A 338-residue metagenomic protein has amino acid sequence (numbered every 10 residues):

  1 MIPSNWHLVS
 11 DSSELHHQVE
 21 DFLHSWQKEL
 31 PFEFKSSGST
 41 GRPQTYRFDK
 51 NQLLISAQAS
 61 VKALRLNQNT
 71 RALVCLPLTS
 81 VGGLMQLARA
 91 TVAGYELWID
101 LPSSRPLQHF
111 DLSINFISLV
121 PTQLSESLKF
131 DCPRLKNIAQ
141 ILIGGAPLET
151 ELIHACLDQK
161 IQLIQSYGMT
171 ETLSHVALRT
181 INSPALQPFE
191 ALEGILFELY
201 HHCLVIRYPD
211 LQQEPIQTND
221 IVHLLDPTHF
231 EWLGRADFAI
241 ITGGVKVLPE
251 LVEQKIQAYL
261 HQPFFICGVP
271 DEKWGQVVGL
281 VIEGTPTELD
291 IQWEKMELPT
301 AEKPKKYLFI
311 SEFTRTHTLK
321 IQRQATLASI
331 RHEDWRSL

Functional and structural regions predicted by a protein language model:
M1-H17, Q44-R47, E96-P102: Short beta-strand->loop structural element characteristic of the AMP-binding/adenylate-forming
Q18-K35, Q68-T70: Conserved pre-ATP/AMP-binding loop-to-beta segment of ANL
P31-Q58, R65: Conserved AMP-binding A3 loop
S36-S39, A72, L87, I117 (+4 more regions): Conserved S/T- and glycine-rich ATP-binding loop of Class I adenylate-forming
F48-I55, R71-E126: AMP-binding/adenylate-forming
F130-P184: Gly/Ser/Thr-rich phosphate-binding loop
P147, A177-Q217: Adenylate-forming AMP-binding core of the ANL superfamily, especially NRPS adenylation
N219-E302, E312, H317: AMP-binding/adenylate-forming catalytic core of the ANL superfamily
